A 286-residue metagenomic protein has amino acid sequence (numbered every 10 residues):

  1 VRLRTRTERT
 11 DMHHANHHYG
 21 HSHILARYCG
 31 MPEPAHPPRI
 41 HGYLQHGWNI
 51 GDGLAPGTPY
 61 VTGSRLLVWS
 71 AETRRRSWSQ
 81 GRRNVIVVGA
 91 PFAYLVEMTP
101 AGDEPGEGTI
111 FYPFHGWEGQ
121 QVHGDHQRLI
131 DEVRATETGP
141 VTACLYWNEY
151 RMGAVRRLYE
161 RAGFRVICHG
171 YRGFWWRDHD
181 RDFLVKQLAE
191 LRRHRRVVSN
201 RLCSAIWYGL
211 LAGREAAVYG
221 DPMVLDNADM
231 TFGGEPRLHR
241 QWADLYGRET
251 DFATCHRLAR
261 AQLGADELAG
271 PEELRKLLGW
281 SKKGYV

Functional and structural regions predicted by a protein language model:
V1-V96, I206: Active-site and donor-binding regions of nucleotide-sugar-utilizing enzymes
Y60-L66, P140-V141, R193-V197: Short active-site oxyanion
L67-S70, Y112-F114, C144-N148, V198-L202 (+1 more regions): Short His-Asn-centered micro-motif
T73-R74, H115-D125, N148-R151, G173-F174 (+2 more regions): Short acidic, S/G/P-rich loop/turn micro-motifs used as interaction or catalytic elements
N84-G89, V166, E215-P222: Short hydrophobic/aromatic-enriched beta-strand-loop microsegments
Y94-E160: Conserved catalytic-core segment of nucleotide-activated headgroup transferases in glycan assembly
R151-A216: Donor nucleotide-activated moiety binding/catalytic core segment of transferases that use nucleotide-activated donors
S204-W280: Catalytic binding pocket for nucleotide-activated donors in carbohydrate/polymer assembly enzymes
